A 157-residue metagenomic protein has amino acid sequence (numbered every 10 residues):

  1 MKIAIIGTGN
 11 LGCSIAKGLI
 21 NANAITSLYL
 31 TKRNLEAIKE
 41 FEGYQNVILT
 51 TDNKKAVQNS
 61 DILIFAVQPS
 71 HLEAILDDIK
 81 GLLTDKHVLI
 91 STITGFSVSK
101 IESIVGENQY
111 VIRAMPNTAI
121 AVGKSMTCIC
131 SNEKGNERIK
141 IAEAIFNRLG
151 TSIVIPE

Functional and structural regions predicted by a protein language model:
M1, T26, V47, H87-V88 (+2 more regions): A structural micro-motif
M1-T51, K55, K124-S125: NAD(P)+-binding Rossmann beta1-loop-alpha1 motif at the extreme N-terminus of oxidoreductases
S14, G18, A22, T31 (+5 more regions): Change "in soluble alpha/beta enzymes" to "in soluble alpha/beta proteins
I15, L35-I38, N53-Q58, I62-F65 (+1 more regions): Rossmann-like NAD(P)(H) cofactor-binding subdomain of soluble oxidoreductases
K100-Y110, M126-E157: Internal alpha-helical scaffold of NAD(P)-dependent oxidoreductase catalytic cores
